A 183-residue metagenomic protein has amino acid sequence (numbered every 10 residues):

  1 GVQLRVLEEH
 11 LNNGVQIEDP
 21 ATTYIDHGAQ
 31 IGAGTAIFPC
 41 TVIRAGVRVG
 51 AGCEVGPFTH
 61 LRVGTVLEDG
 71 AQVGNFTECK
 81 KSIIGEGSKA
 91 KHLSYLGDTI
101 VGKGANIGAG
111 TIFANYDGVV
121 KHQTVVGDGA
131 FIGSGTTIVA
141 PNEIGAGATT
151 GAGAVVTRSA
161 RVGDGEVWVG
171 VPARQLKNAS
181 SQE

Functional and structural regions predicted by a protein language model:
G1-A21, G34, G165-E166, V171-E183: Terminal amphipathic alpha-helical/low-complexity segments used for targeting or macromolecular assembly
V2-V6, A29, T41, A160: Structural signal for hydrophobic packing residues in well-ordered secondary-structure cores of soluble enzyme domains
L4, H10-L11, T23-Y24, V119 (+1 more regions): A generic local structural motif
R5, G34-I37, R44, V101 (+2 more regions): Short, low-complexity, polar/charged sequence segments that are solvent-exposed and flexible
E8, G14, T22, G28 (+2 more regions): Short basic coil micro-motifs at the edges of alpha-helical modules that engage polyanionic partners
Q16-E78: Acidic, glycine-rich loop-and-beta core segments that form the ion-binding/anion-interacting portion of active sites
Q72-E183: Glycine-rich hexapeptide-repeat left-handed beta-helix
